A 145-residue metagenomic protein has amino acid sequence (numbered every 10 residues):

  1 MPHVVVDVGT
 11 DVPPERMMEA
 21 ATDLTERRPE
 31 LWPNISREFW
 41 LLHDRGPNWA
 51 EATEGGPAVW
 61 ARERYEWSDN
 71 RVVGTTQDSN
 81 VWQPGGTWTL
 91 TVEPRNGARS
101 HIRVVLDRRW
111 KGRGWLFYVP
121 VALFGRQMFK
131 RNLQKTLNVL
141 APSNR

Functional and structural regions predicted by a protein language model:
M1-G46: Hydrophobic ligand-binding cavity/cleft-lining segments
P2-V5, A58-R62, Q83-T89: Short, surface-exposed coil-to-beta transition loops
D11-E15, R45, E66-N70, T91-I102: A short, structured loop/turn motif at beta-sheet edges
P13-R16, A20, F124-M128, N132: Short amphipathic alpha-helical segments
R16-M18, P29, W60-R62, G112-L116: Short acidic, gly/pro-rich beta-turn/loop elements at beta-sheet edges and active-site/ligand-binding grooves
M17-A21, R28, Y65, G74 (+1 more regions): Hydrophobic pocket/interface hotspot
P29-V81, K135-R145: Glycine-rich portal/gate segments that line the openings of hydrophobic small-molecule binding cavities
T76-R131: Beta-strand/loop substructures that line and gate deep hydrophobic ligand-binding cavities in soluble
